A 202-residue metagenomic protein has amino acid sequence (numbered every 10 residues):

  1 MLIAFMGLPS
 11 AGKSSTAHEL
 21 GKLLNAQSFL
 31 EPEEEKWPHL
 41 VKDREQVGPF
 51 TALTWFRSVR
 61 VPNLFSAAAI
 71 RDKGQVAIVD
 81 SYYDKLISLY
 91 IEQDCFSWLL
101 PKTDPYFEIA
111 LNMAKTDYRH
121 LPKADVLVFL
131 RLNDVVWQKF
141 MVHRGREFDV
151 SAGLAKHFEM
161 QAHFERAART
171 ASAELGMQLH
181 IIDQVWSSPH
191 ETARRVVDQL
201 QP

Functional and structural regions predicted by a protein language model:
F5: Hydrophobic anchor at the beta1->P-loop junction of P-loop NTPases
L8: P-loop (Walker A) phosphate-binding loop of NTP-binding proteins
K13: Conserved lysine of the Walker
T16, L20: Hydrophobic positions on the alpha1 helix immediately C-terminal to the Walker A/P-loop
K22-A68: Conserved substrate/cofactor phosphate-moiety recognition/catalytic segment in nucleotide-dependent phosphotransferases
G48-L121: Glycine-rich phosphate-binding loop used to anchor ATP phosphates in small-molecule kinases, encompassing both
S88-R166: A glycine- and Lys/Arg-enriched "phosphate-lid" helix/loop adjacent to the NTP-binding pocket of small-molecule kinases
Q138-P202: NTP-dependent small-molecule kinase module
